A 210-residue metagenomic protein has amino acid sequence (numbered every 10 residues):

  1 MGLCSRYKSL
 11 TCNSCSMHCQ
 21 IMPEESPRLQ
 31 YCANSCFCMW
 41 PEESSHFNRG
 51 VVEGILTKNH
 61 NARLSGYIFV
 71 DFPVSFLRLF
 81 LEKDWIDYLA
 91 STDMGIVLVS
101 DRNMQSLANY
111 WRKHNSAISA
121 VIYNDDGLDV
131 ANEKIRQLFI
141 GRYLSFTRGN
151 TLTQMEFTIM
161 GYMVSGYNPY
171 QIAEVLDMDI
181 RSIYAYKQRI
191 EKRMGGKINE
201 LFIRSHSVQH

Functional and structural regions predicted by a protein language model:
M1-R112: DNA-contacting interfaces and partner/effector-binding or oligomerization modules in DNA-centric proteins
P73-S75, L98, R102-N109, A131-L138 (+2 more regions): Low-complexity, flexible helical/coil segments
R78-K83, L107-N115, I135-S145, G161-Y167 (+1 more regions): Noncatalytic linker/hinge segments flanking ATPase motor cores
V99-M104, R112-I140, F146, Y184: Output/docking surface of receiver
S145-A185: Helix-turn-helix DNA-binding segment
K192-H210: Basic, Lys/Arg-enriched C-terminal extension of HTH/homeodomain DNA-binding domains
